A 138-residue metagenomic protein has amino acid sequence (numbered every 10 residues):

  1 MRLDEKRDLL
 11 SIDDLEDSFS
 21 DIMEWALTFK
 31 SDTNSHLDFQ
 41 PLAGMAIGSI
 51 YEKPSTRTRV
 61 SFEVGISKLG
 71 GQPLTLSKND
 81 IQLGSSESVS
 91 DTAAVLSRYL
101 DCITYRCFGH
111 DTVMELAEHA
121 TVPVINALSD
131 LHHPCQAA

Functional and structural regions predicted by a protein language model:
M1-V60, V64: Positively charged, low-complexity intrinsically disordered leader regions
Q40-A138: Phosphate/diphosphate ligand-binding glycine-rich loop within oxidoreductases
